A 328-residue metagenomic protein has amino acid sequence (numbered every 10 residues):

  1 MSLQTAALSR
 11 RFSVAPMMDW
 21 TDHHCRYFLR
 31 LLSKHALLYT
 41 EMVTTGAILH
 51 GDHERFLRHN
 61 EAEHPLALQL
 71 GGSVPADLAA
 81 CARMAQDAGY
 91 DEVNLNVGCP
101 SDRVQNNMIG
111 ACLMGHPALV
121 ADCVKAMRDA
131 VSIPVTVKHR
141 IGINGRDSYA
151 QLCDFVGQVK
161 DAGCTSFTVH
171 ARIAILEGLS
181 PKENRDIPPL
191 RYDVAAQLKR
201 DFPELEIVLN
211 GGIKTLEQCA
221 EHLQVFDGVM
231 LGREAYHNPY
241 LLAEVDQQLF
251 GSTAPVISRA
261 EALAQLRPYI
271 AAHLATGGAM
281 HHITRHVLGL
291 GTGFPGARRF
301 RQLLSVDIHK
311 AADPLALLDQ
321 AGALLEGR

Functional and structural regions predicted by a protein language model:
M1-R328: Flavin-dependent oxidoreductase catalytic cores
